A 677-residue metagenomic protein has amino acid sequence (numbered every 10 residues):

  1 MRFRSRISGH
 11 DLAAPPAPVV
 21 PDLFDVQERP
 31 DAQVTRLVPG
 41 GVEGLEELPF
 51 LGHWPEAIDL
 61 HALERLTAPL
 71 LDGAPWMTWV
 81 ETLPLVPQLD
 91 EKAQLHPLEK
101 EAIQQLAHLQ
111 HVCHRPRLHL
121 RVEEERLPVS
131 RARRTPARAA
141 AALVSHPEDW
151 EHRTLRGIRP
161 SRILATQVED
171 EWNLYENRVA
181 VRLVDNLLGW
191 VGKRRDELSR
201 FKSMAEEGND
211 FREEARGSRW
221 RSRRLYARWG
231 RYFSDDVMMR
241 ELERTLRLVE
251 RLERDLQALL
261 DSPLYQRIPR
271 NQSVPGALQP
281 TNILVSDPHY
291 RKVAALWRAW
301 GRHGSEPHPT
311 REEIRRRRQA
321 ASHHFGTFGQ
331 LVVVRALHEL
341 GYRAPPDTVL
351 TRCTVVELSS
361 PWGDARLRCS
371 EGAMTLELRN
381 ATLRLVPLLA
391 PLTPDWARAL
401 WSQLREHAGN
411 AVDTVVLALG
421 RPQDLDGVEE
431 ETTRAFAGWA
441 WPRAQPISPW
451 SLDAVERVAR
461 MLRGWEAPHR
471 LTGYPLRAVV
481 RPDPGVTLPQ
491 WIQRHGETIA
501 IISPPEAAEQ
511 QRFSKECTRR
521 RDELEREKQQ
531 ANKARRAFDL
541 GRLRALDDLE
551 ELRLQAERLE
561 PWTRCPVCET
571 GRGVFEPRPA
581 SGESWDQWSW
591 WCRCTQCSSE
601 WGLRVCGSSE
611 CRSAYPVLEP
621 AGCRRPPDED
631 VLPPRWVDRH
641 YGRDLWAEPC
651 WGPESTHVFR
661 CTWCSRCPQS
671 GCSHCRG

Functional and structural regions predicted by a protein language model:
M1-E81, E313-A580, D586-S589, Q596-G607 (+4 more regions): Catalytic core segments in nucleotide and nucleic-acid processing enzymes
W54-Q279, I283: Extended, charge-enriched "interface" segments that sit outside catalytic cores
L106, A140, W172, S222 (+8 more regions): Intrinsically disordered, low-complexity regions
P116, W190, R194, L259 (+8 more regions): Short secondary-structure junctions and interdomain/linker hinges
Y175-V179, L183, H289-L296, G329 (+1 more regions): Alpha-helical structural motif
G230-L378: Long, K/E/R/D-enriched contiguous segments that form extended
F233, V237, R244, L252-P275 (+5 more regions): Charged, long alpha-helical assembly modules
